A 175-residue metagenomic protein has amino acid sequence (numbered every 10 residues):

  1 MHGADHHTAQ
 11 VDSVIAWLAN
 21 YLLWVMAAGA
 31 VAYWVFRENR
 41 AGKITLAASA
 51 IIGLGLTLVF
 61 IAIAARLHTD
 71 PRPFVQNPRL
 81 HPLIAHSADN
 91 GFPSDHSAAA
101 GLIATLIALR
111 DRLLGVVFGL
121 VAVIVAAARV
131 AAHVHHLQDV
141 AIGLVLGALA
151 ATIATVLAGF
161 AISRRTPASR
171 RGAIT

Functional and structural regions predicted by a protein language model:
M1-A28, T45, I61-N90, R170-T175: N-terminal transmembrane-helix/juxtamembrane module of multi-pass inner/ER membrane proteins
I15, I44-G53, L114-V117, Q138-I142: Alpha-helical transmembrane segments of integral membrane proteins
Y21, V25, A50-L58, L144 (+1 more regions): Alpha-helical transmembrane spans of integral membrane proteins, capturing the lipid-embedded, hydrophobic core of TM
A27-V35, A104: Hydrophobic, aromatic-rich transmembrane alpha-helices and their immediate juxtamembrane boundary segments
A30, V59-I63, T152, V156: Transmembrane alpha-helix boundary/anchor motif
A32-F60: Interfacial segments of alpha-helical transmembrane regions
I51-R66, V116-R129: Small-polar-interrupted transmembrane alpha-helices in polytopic inner-membrane proteins
L83-T175: Membrane-embedded catalytic cores of phosphoryl/pyrophosphoryl-handling enzymes
